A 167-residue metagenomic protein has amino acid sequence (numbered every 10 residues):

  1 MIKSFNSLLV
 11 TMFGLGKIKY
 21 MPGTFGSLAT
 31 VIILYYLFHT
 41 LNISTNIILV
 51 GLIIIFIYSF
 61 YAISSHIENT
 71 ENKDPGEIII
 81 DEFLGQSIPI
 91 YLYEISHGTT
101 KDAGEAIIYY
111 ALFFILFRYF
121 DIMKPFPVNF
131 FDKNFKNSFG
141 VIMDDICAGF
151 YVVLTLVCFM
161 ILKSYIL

Functional and structural regions predicted by a protein language model:
M1-F25, Y61-I88, R118-F150: Interhelical loop and helix-boundary elements at the membrane-water interface of polytopic inner-membrane proteins
M12, L28, I32-Y36, Q86-Y91 (+1 more regions): Alpha-helical transmembrane segments of multipass membrane proteins
I18, T24-L37, V50-G51, I55-S59: Short Lys/Arg-rich amphipathic alpha-helical segments
F25-A29, N46-I53, I107, A111-I115 (+1 more regions): Hydrophobic alpha-helical transmembrane segments
L34-L49, I90-Y109, M160-L167: Helix-coil boundary and interhelical linker segments in multi-pass alpha-helical membrane proteins
Y35, L52-Y61, G85, I108-I122 (+1 more regions): Alpha-helical transmembrane segments of multi-pass membrane proteins
Q86-F130: A mid-sequence interfacial segment
D145-K163: Final/C-terminal transmembrane alpha-helix of multipass membrane proteins
